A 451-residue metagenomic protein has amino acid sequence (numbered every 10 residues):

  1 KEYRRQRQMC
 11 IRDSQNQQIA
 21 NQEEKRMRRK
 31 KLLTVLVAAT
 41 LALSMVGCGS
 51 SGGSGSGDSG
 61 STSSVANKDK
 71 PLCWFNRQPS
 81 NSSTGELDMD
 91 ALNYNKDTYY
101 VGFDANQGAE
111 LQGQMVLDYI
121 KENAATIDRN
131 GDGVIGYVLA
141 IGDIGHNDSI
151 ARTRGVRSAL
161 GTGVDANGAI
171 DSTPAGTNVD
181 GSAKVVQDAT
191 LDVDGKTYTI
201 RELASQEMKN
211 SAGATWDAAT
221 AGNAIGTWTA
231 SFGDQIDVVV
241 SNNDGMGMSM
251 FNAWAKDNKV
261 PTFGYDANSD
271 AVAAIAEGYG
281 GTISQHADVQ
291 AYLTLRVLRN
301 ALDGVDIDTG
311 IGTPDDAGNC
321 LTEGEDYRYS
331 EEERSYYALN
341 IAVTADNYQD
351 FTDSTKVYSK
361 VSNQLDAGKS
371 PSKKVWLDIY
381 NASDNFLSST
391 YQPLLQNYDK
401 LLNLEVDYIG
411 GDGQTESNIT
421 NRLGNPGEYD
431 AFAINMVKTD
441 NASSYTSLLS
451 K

Functional and structural regions predicted by a protein language model:
K1-S14: Single conserved hydrophobic/aromatic residue that forms the stacking wall/gate of nucleotide- or nucleobase-binding
Q15-N16, G55: Compositionally biased low-complexity segments, especially N-terminal hydrophobic helices that form the hydrophobic
Q17-L36: Bacterial Sec-dependent N-terminal signal peptides
M27-K30, S50-S54: Short, low-complexity patches enriched in S/T/P/G
A39-T40: Repetitive helical segments and hydrophobic/amphipathic motifs
S44-G47: C-terminal motif of bacterial Sec signal peptides marking the signal peptidase cleavage site
S51-K451: A residue-level marker of the well-folded mature domains of exported/periplasmic proteins
